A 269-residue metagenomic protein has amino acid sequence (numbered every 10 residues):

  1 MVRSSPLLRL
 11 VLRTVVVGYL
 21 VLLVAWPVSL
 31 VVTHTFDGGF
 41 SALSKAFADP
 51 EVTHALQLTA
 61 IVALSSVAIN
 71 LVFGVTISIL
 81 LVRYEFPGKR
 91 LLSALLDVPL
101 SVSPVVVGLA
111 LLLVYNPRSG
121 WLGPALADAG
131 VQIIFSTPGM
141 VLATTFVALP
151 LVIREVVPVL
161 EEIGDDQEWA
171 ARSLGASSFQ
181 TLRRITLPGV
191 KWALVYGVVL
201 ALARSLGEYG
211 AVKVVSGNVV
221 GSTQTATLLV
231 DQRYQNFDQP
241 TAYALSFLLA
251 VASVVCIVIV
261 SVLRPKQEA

Functional and structural regions predicted by a protein language model:
M1-S5, S65-D97, L109-L113, A125 (+2 more regions): Transmembrane-helix boundary motif in ABC transporter permease subunits
V2-L10, V31-A68, R83-F86, Q232-P240: Periplasmic/extracellular loop-to-transmembrane helix junction in inner-membrane transport proteins
V2-R3, F40-A48, T53, G88-K89 (+3 more regions): Membrane-interfacial helix termini and adjacent extracytoplasmic/periplasmic loops of multi-pass transporters
S5-P6, L43, P50, Y209-V258: Interhelical loop and adjacent transmembrane-helix boundary motif in polytopic membrane transport permeases
V11-V15, W26, L30, G88 (+3 more regions): C-terminal transmembrane helix and the adjacent membrane-cytosol boundary/short C-terminal tail of inner/organellar
T14-Y19, A68, L92, V98 (+5 more regions): Transmembrane alpha-helices
L22, Q57, I61-F73, I77 (+7 more regions): Hydrophobic alpha-helical transmembrane segments of multipass integral membrane proteins, especially permease/channel
Y84-L92, W121, S136, D166 (+3 more regions): Membrane-helix interface segments
